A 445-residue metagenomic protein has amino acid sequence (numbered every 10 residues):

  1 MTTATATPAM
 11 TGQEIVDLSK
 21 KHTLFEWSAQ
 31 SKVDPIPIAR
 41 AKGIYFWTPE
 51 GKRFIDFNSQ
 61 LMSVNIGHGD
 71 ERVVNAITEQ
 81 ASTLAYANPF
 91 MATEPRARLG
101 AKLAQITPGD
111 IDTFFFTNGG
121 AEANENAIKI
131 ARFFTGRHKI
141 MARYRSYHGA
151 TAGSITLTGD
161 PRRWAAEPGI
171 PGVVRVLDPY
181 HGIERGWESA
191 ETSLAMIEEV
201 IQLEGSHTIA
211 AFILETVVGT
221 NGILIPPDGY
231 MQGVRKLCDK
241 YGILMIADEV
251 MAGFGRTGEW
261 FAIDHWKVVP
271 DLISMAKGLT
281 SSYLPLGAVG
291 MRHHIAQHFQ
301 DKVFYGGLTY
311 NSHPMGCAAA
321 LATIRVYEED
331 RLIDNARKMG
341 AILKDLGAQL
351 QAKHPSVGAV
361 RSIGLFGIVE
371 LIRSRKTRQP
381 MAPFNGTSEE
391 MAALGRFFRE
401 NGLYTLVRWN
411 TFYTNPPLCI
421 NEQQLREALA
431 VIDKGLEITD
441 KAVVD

Functional and structural regions predicted by a protein language model:
T2-D445: Conserved N-terminal phosphate-binding loop of PLP-dependent enzymes in the Aspartate aminotransferase
